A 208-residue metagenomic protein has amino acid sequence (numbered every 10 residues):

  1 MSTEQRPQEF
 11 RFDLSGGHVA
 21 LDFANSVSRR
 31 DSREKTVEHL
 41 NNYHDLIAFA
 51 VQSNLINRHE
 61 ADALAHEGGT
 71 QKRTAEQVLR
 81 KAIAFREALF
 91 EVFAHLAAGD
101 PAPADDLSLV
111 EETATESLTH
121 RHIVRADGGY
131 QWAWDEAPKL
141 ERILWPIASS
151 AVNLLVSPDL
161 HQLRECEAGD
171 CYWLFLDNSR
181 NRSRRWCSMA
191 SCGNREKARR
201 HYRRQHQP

Functional and structural regions predicted by a protein language model:
M1-E4, R204-P208: A detector for short metal-coordination/catalytic motifs
M1-R164, Y172: Short helix-coil boundary/hinge micro-motifs
I143-R199, H206-P208: BZIP DNA-binding basic region
